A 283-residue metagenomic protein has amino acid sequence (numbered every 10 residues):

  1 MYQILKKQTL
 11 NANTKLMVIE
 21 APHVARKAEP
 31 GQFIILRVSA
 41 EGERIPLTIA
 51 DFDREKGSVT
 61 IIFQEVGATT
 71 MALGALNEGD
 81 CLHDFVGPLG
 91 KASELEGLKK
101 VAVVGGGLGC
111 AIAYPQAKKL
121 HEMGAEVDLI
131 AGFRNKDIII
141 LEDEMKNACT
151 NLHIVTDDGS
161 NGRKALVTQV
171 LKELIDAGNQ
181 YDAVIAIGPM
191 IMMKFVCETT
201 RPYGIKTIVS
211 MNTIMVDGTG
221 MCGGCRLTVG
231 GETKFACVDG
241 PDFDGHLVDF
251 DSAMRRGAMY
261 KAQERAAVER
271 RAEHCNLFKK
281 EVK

Functional and structural regions predicted by a protein language model:
M1-D80: Ferredoxin-reductase
K6, D51, I154-T156, V209 (+1 more regions): Structural signal for conserved beta-strand scaffold positions within catalytic alpha/beta enzyme cores
L36, D84-F85, L227: A generic structural signal for residues embedded in beta-strands
G42-D51, L89-K99, C237: Short, Lys/Arg- and Gly-enriched loop/turn segments at beta-strand edges
M71-V216: FNR/FR-type flavoprotein reductase catalytic core
I112, M190-I191, N212-D242, E273-L277: Local cysteine-cluster metal-coordination motifs and their immediate loop/turn environment, predominantly Fe-S cluster
F235-D239, F243-K283: Short Fe-S-cluster ligation motifs
